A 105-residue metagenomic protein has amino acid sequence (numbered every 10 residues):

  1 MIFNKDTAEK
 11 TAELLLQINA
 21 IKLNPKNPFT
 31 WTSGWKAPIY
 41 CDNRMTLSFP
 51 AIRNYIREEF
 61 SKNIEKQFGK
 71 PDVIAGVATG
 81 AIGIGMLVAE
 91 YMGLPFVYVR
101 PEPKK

Functional and structural regions predicted by a protein language model:
M1-G69: Active-site-facing substrate-recognition patch
G34, I74, F96: Conserved hydrophobic/aromatic pocket- or pore-lining residues that grip, position, or stack substrates in active sites
S61, E65, T79, A89-G93: Generic short alpha-helical segment signal, independent of protein family or function, capturing local helix propensity
G69-A78: Short glycine-rich phosphate-binding loop at a beta-alpha junction
V77-T79, P101-E102: Histidine- and/or cysteine-centered catalytic micro-motif in compact active-site loops
I82: Glycine-rich SAM-binding Motif I of class I
G85-K105: Short, glycine/charge-rich flexible loops or terminal/linker lids adjacent to PRPP-binding catalytic cores
